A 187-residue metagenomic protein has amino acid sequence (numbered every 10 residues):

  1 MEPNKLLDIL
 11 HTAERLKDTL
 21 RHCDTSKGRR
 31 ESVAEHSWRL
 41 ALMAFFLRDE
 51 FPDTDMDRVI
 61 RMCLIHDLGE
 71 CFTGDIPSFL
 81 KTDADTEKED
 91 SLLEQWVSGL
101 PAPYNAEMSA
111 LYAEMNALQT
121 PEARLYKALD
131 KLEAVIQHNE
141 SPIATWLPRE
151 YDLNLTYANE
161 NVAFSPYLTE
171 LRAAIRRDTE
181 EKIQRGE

Functional and structural regions predicted by a protein language model:
M1-E187: Active-site helical microenvironments for divalent-metal-assisted chemistry
